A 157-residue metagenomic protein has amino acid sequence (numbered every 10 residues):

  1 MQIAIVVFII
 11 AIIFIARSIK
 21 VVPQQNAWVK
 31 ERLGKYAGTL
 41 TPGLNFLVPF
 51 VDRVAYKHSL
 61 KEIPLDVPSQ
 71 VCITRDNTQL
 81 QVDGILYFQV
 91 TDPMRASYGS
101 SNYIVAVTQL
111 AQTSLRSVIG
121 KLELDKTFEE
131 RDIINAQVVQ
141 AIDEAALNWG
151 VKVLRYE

Functional and structural regions predicted by a protein language model:
M1-I19: Single-pass alpha-helical transmembrane signal-anchor segments
F14-K35: Transmembrane-cytosolic junction motif
K30-G38, V48-E157: Amphipathic, interface-forming alpha-helical segments with heptad-repeat character
